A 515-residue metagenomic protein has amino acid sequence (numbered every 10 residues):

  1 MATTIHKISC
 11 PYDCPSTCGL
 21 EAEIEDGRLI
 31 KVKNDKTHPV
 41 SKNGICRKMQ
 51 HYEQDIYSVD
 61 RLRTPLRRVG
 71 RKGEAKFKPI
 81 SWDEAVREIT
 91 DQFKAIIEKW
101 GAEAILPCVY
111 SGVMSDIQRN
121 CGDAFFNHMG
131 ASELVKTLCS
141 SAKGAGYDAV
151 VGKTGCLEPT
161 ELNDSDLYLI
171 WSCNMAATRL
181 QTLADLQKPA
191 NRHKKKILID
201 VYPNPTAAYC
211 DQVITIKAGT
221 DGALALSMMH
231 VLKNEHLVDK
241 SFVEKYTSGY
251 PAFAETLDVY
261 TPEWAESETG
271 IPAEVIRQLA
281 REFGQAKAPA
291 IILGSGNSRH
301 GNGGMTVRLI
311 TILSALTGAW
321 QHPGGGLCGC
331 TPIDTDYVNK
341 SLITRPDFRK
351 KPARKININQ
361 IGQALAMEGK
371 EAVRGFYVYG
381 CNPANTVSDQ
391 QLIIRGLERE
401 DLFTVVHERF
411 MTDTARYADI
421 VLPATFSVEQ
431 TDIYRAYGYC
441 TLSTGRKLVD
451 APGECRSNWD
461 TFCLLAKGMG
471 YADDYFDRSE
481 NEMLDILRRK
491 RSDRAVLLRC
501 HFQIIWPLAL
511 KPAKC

Functional and structural regions predicted by a protein language model:
M1-E235, P272, K351, Y379: N-terminal export/assembly segments and adjacent metallocofactor-ligating motifs of anaerobic energy-metabolism
S9, I393, R399-F403, H407-F410 (+1 more regions): Phosphate/diphosphate-binding loops
R68-P79, E84, E235-P272, V449-C515: N-terminal leader/propeptide and maturation segments of large enzyme subunits in energy/redox metabolism and hydrolases
W100-A104, V238-V243, A290, Q321-C328 (+1 more regions): Flexible, glycine/charged-enriched surface loops at secondary-structure junctions
I117-I199, T206, G222-L226, T311-Y417 (+2 more regions): Extended redox/cofactor-interaction regions of prokaryotic respiratory oxidoreductases
N204-Y209, T256-T261, Q285-L293, K340 (+3 more regions): Short acidic (Asp/Glu) and glycine-rich catalytic loops that position anionic groups and cofactors
C210-I216, T425-V428, C440-P452: Short beta-alpha connecting loops at secondary-structure transitions that line or flank enzyme active sites
M228, T247-I361, K490-R494, I504-A509: Active-site phosphate/pyrophosphate-binding segments
